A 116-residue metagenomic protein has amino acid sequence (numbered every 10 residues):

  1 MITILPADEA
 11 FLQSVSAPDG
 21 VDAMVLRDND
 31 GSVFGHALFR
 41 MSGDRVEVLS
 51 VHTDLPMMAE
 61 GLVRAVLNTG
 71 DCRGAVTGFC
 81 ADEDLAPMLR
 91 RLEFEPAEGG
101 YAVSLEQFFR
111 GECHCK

Functional and structural regions predicted by a protein language model:
M1-V25, E112-K116: Short amphipathic alpha-helix that is part of the acyltransferase structural core
S16-V46: A conserved beta-strand-loop-helix scaffold within acyl/acetyltransferase catalytic domains
R40-S50, M58, A97-A102: A conserved beta-turn-beta hairpin within the catalytic core of GNAT-like acetyltransferases that forms part
L55-T69: Conserved acetyl-CoA-binding loop-helix of GNAT-fold acetyltransferases
L67-C72, R90: Non-catalytic positions within long, well-ordered alpha-helices that form the structural scaffold/packing of enzyme
G70-E83: Conserved GNAT acetyl-CoA-binding A-motif
E83-G100: Conserved active-site alpha-helix within GNAT-family acetyltransferase domains
G99-K116: C-terminal "cap" of GNAT-fold acetyltransferases
